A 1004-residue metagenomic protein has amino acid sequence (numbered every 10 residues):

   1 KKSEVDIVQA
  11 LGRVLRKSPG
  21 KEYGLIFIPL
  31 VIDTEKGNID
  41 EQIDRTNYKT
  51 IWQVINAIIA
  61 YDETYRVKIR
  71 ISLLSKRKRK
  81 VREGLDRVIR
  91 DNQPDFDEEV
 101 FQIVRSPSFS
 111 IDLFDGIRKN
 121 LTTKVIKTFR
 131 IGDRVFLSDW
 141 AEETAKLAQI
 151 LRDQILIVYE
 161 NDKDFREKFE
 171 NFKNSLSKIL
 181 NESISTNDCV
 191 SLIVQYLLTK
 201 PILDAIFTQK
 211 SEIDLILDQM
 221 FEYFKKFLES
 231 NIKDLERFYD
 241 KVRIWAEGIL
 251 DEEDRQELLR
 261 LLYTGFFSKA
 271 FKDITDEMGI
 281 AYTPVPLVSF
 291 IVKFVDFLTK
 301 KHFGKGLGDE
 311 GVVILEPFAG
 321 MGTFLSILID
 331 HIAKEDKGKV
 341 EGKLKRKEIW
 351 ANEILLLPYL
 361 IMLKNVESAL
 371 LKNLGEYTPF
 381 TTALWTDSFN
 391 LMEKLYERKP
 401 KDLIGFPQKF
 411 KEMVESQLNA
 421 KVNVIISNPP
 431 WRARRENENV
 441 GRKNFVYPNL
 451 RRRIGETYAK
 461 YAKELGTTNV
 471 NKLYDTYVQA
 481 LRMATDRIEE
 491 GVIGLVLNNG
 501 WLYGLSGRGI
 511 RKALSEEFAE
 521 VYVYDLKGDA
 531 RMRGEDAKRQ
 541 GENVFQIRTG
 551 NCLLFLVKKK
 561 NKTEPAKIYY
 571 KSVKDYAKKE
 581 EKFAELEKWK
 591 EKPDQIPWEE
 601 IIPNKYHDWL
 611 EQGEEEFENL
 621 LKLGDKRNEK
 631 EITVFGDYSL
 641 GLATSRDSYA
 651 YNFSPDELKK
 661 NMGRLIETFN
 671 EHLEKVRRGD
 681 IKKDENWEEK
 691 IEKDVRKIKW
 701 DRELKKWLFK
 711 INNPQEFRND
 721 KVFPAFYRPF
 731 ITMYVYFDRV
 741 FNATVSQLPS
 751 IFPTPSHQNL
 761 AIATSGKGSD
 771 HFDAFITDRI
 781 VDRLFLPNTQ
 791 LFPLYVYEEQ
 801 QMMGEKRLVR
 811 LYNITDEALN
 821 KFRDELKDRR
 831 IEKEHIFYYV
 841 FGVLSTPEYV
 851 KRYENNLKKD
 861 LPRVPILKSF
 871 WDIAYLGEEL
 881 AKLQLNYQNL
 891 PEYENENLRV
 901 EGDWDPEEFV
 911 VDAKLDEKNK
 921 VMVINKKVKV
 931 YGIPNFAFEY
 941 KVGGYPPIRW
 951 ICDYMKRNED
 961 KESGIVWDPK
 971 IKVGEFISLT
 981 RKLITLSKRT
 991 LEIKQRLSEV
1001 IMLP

Functional and structural regions predicted by a protein language model:
K1-R66, Q540-F545: Conserved RecA-like P-loop NTPase helicase motor core
E35-R134, W140: Long, largely alpha-helical accessory region at the distal end of helicase-like NTP-driven motors
D91-N231, A281-Q417, G500, Y522-L526 (+10 more regions): Charged, often flexible domain-edge or linker segments that flank or initiate folded functional domains
F165-I179, L258-D273, D336-G342, P400-D402 (+4 more regions): Active-site-adjacent bridging/hinge elements
A205, L217-D276: Non-catalytic substrate-recognition/targeting regions of SAM-dependent transferases
K210-L235, G311-L328, K345, E848-N897: Extended, well-ordered alpha-helical scaffold/bundle regions in very large, multi-domain proteins
T323-K339, L344, E348, L391-L495 (+5 more regions): SAM-dependent methyltransferase catalytic-core segment centered on the flexible catalytic loop and adjoining short
T381, N439, E464-T467, M483-P1004: Sequence-level detector for compositionally biased, low-complexity segments
